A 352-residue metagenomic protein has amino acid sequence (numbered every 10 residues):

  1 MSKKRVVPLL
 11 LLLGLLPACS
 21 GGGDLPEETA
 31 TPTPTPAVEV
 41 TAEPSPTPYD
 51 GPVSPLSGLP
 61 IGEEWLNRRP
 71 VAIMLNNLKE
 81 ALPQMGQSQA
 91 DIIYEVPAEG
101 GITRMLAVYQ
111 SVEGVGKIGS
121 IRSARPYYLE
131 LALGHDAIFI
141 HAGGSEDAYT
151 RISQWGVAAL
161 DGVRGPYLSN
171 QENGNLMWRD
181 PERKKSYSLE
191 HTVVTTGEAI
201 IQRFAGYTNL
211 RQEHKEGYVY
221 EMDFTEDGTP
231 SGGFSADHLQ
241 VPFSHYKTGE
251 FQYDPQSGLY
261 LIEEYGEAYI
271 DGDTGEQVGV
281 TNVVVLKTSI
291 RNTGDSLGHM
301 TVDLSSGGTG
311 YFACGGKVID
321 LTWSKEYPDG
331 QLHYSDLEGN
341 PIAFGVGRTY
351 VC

Functional and structural regions predicted by a protein language model:
M1-V7: Bacterial N-terminal signal peptides that target proteins for export
L15-A18: C-terminal motif of bacterial Sec signal peptides marking the signal peptidase cleavage site
S20-G23: Bacterial signal peptide processing site
L25-E28, V38-P46, D50-A90, E99-C352: A surface/extracellular/periplasmic glyco- and lipid-processing/surface-interacting theme
T35: Active-site helix-to-loop segments that bind/position phosphate- or nucleotide-bearing substrates and donors across
V96: Change "in soluble alpha/beta enzymes" to "in soluble alpha/beta proteins
